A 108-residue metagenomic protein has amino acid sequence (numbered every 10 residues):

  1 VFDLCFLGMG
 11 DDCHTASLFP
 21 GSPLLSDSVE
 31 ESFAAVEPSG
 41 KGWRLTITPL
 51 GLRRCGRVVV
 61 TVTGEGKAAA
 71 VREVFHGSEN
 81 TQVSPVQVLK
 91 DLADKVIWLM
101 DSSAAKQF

Functional and structural regions predicted by a protein language model:
V1-F108: Conserved phosphate- and dinucleotide-binding cores of soluble alpha/beta proteins, encompassing both enzyme active
